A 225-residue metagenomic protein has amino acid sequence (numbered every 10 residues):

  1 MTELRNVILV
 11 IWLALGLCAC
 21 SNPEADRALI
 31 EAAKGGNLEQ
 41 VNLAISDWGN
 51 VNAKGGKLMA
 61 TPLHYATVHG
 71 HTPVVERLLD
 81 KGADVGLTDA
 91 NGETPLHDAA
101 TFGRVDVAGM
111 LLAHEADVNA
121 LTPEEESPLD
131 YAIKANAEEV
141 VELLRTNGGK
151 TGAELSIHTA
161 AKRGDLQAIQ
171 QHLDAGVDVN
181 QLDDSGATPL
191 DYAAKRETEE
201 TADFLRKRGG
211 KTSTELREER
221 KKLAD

Functional and structural regions predicted by a protein language model:
C18-A19: C-terminal motif of bacterial Sec signal peptides marking the signal peptidase cleavage site
A25, L58-M59, G92, E125 (+2 more regions): Start-of-repeat signature of ankyrin repeats
E31-G36, Y65-H71, D98-R104, Y131-A137 (+2 more regions): Ankyrin repeat A-helix N-terminal signature
N37-I45, H71-L79, R104-L112, E138-R145 (+2 more regions): Ankyrin repeat structural motif
G49, A83, A116, G148-K150 (+2 more regions): Ankyrin-repeat C-terminal turn/loop position
G55-G56, D89, T122, D183 (+1 more regions): Ankyrin repeat boundary/linker residues
L121-A153, A187-A224: Leucine-rich solenoid repeat scaffolds
